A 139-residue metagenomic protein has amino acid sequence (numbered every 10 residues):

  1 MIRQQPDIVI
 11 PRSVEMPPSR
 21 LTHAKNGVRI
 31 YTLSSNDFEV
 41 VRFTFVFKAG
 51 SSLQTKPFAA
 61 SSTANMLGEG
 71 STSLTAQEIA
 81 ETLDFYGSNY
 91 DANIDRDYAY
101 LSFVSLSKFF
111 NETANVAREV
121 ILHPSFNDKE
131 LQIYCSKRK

Functional and structural regions predicted by a protein language model:
M1, E81-K139: Acidic/histidine-enriched segments that form metal/cofactor-coordinating and catalytic pocket/exosite environments
M1-T82, S105, N115: His/Glu-rich zincin catalytic helix
